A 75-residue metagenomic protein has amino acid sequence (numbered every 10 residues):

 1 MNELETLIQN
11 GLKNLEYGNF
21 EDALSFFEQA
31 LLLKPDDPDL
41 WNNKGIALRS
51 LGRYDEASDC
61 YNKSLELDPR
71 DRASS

Functional and structural regions predicted by a protein language model:
M1-L7: TPR-adjacent "capping" and linker segments in tetratricopeptide-repeat scaffold/adaptor proteins
E5, D39, R72-S74: Start-of-helix register in tetratricopeptide repeats
E16-Y17, S50: Register position in tetratricopeptide repeats
